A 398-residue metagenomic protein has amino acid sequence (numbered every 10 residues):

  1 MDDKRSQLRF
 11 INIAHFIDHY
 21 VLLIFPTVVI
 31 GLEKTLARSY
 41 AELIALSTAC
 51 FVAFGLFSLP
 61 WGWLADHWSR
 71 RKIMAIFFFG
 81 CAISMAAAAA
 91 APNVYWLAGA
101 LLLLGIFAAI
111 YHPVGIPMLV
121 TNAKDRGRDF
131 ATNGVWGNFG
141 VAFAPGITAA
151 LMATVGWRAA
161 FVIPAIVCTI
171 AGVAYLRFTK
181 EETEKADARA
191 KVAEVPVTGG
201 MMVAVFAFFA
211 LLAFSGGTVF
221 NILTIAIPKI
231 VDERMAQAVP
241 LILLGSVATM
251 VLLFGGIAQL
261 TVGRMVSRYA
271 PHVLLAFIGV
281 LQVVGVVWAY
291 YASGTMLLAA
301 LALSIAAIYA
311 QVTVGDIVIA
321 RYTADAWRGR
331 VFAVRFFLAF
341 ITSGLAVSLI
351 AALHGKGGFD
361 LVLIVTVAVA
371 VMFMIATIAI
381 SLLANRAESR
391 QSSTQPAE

Functional and structural regions predicted by a protein language model:
L23, F51-L59, V141-A142, L252-L260 (+1 more regions): Residue-level signature of mid-helix packing/kink "hotspots" within the transmembrane helices of 12-pass Major
F25-P26, A204-I257: Extracytoplasmic gate region of multi-pass secondary transporters
L32-E33, L64-A65, A150-V155, V231-D232 (+2 more regions): Interfacial helix-cap and linker-helix signal at transmembrane-aqueous boundaries of multi-pass secondary transporters
L56-P92: Conserved MFS/SLC helix-loop-helix module at the cytosolic interface between two early adjacent transmembrane helices
K72-A86, V273-W288: Structural signature of the two symmetry-related core transmembrane helices
A100-N138: Cytoplasmic helix-loop-helix junction between adjacent transmembrane helices in 12-TM secondary transporters
A165-A188, A376-S381: C-terminal membrane-cytosol helix-exit motif in multi-pass small-molecule transporters
Y322, A326-G357: A late C-terminal transmembrane helix in Major Facilitator Superfamily
